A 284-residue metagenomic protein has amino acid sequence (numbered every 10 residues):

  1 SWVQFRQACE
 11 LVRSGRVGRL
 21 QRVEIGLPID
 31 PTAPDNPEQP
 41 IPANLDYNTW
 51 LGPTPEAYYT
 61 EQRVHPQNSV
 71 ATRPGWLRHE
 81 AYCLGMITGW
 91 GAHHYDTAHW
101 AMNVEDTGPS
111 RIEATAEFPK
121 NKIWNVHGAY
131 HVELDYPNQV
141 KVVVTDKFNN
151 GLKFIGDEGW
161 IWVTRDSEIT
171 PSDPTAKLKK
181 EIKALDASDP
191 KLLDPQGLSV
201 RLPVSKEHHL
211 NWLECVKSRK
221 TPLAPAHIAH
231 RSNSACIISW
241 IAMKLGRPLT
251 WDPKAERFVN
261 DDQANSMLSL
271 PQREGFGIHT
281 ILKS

Functional and structural regions predicted by a protein language model:
S1-T49: A contiguous active-site-proximal alpha/beta segment in oxidoreductase catalytic domains
C9-V12, Y47, L51, Y95 (+6 more regions): Non-transmembrane alpha-helical segments in soluble domains of secreted/periplasmic/extracellular proteins
R19-V23, Y58-Q62, V104-A114, K141-V144 (+3 more regions): Acidic/polar loop patches that form or flank catalytic/metal-binding clefts of enzymes that bind anionic ligands
G26-P31, T54-P55, A116-P119, F148: Glycine-rich beta-alpha junction loops
N36, L77-T88, A116-N121, D194-L202 (+1 more regions): Active-site rim elements
N48-P137: Rossmann-like dinucleotide-binding domain that binds NAD(P)(H)
W124-N125, E214-S284: C-terminal helix-rich "cap/oligomerization" subdomain common to oxidoreductases
E133-K206: NAD(P)-dinucleotide binding in Rossmann-like oxidoreductases
